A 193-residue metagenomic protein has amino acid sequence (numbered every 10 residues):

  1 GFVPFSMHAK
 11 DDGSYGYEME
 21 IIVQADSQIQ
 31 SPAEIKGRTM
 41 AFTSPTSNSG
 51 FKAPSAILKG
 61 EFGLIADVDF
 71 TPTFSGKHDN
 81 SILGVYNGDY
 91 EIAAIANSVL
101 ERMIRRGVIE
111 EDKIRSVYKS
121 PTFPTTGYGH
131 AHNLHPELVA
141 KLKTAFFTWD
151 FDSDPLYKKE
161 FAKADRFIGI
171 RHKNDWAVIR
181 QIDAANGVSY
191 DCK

Functional and structural regions predicted by a protein language model:
F2-S14, V68-T71, I104-T122: Short beta-strand->loop
P4-F5, I21, M40, P72 (+2 more regions): Generic preference for hydrophobic
K10, S14-L83, Y90-I92, S98: Bilobed "Venus flytrap"/periplasmic-binding protein-like clamshell domains and structurally analogous long
E18-I29, F123-E137: A bilobed periplasmic-binding-protein/Venus flytrap-type ligand-binding module shared by bacterial periplasmic
A41-S47, Y86-Y90, G129-A131, A164-G169: Second-shell loop/turn segments in exported
K59, G63, Y86-E91, R105 (+2 more regions): Sec-exported extracytoplasmic/periplasmic mature domains
N97-S98, H132: Short secondary-structure boundary segments
G129-K193: An extracytoplasmic/periplasmic, membrane-proximal ligand-sensing/linker region
